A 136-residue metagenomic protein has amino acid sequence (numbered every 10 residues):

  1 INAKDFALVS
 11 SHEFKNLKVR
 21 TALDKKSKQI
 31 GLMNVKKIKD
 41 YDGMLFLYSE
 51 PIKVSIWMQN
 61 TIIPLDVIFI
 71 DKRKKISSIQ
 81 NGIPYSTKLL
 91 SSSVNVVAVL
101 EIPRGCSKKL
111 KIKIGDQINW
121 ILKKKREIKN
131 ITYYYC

Functional and structural regions predicted by a protein language model:
I1-C136: Compact, glycine-rich, soluble single-domain proteins
